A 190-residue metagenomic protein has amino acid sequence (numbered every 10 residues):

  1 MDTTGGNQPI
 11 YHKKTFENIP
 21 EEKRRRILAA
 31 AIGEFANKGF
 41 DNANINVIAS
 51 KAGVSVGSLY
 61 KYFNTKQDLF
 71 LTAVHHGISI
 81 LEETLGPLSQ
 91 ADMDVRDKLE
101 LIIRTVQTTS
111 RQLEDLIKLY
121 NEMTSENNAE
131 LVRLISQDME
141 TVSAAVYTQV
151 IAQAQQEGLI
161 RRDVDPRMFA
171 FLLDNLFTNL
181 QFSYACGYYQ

Functional and structural regions predicted by a protein language model:
M1-E22, G33: N-terminal intrinsically disordered/low-complexity leader segments
K23-A31, I48, A73-G77, L81 (+1 more regions): Generic hydrophobic, amphipathic alpha-helix propensity
R26, E34-D68, T72: Helix-turn-helix
A30-E34, T105: Short amphipathic alpha-helical elements of helix-turn-helix/winged-helix folds
N37-D41, A91-D92, L113, E157: Short coil/turn segments at alpha/beta junctions that flank glycine-rich nucleotide-binding fingerprints
T72, G86-D115, P166-L173: Hydrophobic alpha-helical connector segments
S79-E82, G86, Q112, E130-L159 (+1 more regions): Amphipathic alpha-helical packing segments from all-alpha helical-bundle domains
S110-L131, F182-C186: Amphipathic alpha-helical segments used for helix-helix packing
